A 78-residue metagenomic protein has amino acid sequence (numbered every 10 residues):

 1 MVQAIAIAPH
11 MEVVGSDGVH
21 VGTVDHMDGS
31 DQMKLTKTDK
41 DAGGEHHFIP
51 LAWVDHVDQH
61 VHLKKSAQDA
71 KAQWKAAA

Functional and structural regions predicted by a protein language model:
M1-A78: Peripheral interaction segments used for macromolecular assembly
